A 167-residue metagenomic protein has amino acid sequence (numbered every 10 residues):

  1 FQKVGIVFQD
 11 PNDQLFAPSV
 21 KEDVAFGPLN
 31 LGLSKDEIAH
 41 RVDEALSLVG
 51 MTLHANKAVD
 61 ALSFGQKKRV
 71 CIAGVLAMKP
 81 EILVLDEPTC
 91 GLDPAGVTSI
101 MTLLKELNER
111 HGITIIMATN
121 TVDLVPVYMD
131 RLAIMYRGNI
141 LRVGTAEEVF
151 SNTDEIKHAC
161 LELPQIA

Functional and structural regions predicted by a protein language model:
D36-H54: Conserved ABC ATPase "signature" region
A58-L62: Conserved ABC ATPase signature
K79: Conserved catalytic motifs of ABC-family nucleotide-binding domains
L83-D86: Catalytic Walker B motif of ABC-type/P-loop ATPase nucleotide-binding domains
T119-N120: H-loop/switch region of ABC-family ATPase nucleotide-binding domains
V125-V127: A short, surface-exposed alpha-helical micro-motif characterized by mixed small hydrophobic and charged/polar residues
